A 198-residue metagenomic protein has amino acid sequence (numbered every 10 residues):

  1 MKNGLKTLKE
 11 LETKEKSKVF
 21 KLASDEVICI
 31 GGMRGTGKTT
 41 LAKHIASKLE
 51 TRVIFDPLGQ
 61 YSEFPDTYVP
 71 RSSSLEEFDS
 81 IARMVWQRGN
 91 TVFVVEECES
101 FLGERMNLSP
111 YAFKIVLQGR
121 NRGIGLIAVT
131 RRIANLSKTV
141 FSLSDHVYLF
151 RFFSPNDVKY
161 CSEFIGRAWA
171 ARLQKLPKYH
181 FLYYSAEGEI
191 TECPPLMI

Functional and structural regions predicted by a protein language model:
M1-S24: N-terminal pre-Walker A segment at the start of P-loop NTPase domains
K2, F20, E26-G32, L58-E63 (+1 more regions): Mature, folded catalytic cores of secreted/periplasmic enzymes
S17-M33, L41, K114-V116, H146 (+1 more regions): P-loop NTPase motor core of the ASCE superfamily
I28-A46, D79-G166: Conserved P-loop NTPase motor cores
T36-S72: Walker A/P-loop NTP-binding active-site region of P-loop NTPases, recognizing the glycine-rich GxxxxGKT/S
F55-G59, L136, R167-R172: Intrinsically disordered, low-complexity boundary segments flanking structured domains
F64-W86: Short glycine-rich substrate-engagement loop in P-loop NTPases that contacts/grips substrate
